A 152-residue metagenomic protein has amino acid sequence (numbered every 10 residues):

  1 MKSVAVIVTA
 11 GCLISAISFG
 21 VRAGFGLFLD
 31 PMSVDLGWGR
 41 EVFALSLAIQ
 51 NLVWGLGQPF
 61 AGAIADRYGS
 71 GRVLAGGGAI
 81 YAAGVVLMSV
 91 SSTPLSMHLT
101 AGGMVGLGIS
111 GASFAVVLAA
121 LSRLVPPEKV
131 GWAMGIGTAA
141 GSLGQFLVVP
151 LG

Functional and structural regions predicted by a protein language model:
V4, V90-A101: Helix-loop junctions at membrane interfaces in 12-TM secondary transporters
V6-R40, Q58-A61, V148-G152: Extracytoplasmic
A23, N51-P59, A112, Q145-F146: Residue-level signature of mid-helix packing/kink "hotspots" within the transmembrane helices of 12-pass Major
G37, G69, V90-S92, P126: Helix-breaking motifs and short loop linkers at transmembrane-helix boundaries and internal kinks in secondary membrane
G57-G69: Helix-to-loop junctions at the C-terminal end of transmembrane segments in multipass secondary transporters
A79-S92: C-terminal ends and interior cores of transmembrane alpha-helices in multi-pass membrane transporters/permeases
T100-A139: Cytoplasmic helix-loop-helix junction between adjacent transmembrane helices in 12-TM secondary transporters
